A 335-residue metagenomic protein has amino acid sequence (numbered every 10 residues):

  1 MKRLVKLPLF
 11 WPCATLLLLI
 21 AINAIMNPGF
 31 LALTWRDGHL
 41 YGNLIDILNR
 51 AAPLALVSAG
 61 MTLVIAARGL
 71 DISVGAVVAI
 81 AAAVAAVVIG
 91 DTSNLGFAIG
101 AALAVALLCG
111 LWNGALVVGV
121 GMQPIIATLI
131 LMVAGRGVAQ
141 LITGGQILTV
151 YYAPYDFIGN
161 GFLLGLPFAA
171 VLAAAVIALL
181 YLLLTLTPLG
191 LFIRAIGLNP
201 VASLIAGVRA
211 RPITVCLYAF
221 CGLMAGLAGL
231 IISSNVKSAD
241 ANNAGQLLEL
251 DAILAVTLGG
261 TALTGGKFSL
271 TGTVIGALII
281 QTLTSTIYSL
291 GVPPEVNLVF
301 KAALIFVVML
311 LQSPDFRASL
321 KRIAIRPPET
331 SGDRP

Functional and structural regions predicted by a protein language model:
M1-G29, A178, L198-V201, I205-P212 (+2 more regions): Cytosolic-side transmembrane-helix boundaries in multi-pass membrane proteins
W11-I25, M61-T62, M132-G137, L172-L182 (+4 more regions): Hydrophobic core segments of alpha-helical transmembrane domains in multi-pass membrane transport and ion-translocation
N23-A24, H39-D91, A115-M122, I253-L270 (+1 more regions): Single transmembrane alpha-helix segments in multi-pass membrane proteins
G29-D46, A139-I142, L184-G190, L217-V256: Inter-helical junctions in multi-pass inner-membrane proteins, predominant in energy-converting antiporter-like
D37, V120, P124-T187, I213-C216 (+2 more regions): Transmembrane helix-bundle core of multi-pass membrane transporters and related energy-transducing complexes
T92-M132, G276: Alpha-helical transmembrane segments within multi-pass membrane transporters and channels
N94, A98-A102, L108-N113, G165-D240: Helix-loop-helix "hairpin" substructures at the membrane interface of multi-pass membrane proteins
A225, V236, D240-A302: Transmembrane alpha-helical segments in multi-pass inner-membrane proteins
